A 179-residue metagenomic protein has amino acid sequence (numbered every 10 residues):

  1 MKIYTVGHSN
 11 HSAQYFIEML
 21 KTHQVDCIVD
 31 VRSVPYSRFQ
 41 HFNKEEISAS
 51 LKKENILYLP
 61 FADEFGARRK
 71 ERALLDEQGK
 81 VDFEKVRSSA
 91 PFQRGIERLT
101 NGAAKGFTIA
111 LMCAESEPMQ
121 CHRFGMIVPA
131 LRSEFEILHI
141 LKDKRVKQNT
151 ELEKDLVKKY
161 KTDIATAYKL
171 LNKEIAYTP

Functional and structural regions predicted by a protein language model:
M1-P179: Residues lining hydrophobic/aromatic ligand-binding pockets adjacent to catalytic sites
